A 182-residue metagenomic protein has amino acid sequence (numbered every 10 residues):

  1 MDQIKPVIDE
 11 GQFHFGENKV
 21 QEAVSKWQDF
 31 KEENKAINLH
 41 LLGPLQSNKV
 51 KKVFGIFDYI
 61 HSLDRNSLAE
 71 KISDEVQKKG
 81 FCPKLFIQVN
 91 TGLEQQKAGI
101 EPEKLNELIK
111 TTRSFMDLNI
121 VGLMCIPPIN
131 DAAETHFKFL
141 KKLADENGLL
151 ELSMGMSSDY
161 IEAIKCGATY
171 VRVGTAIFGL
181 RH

Functional and structural regions predicted by a protein language model:
M1-E151, M156-S158, I164-C166: Conserved alpha/beta-domain cores
I164, I177-H182: Expand to "…catalyze enediolate/carbanion chemistry for C-C bond making/breaking, isomerization, decarboxylation
T169-Y170: Divalent-metal-activated hydrolytic enzyme cores
